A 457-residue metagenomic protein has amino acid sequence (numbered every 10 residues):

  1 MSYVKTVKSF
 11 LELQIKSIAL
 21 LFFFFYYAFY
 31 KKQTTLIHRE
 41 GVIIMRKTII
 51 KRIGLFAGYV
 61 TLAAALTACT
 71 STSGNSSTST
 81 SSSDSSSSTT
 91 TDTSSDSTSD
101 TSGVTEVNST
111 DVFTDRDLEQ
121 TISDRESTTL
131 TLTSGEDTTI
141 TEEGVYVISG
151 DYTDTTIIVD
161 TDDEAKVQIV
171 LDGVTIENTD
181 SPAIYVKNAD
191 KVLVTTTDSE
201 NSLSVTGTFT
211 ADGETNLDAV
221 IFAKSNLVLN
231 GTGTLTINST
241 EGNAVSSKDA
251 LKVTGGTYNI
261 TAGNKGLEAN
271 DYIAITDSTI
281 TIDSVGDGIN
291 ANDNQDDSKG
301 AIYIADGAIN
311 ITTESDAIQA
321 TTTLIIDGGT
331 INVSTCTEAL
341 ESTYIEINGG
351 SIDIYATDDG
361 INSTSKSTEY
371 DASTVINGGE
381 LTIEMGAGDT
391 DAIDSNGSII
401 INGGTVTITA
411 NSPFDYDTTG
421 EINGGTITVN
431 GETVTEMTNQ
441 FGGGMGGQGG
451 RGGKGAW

Functional and structural regions predicted by a protein language model:
M1, F24-A28, A57, G144: Intrinsically disordered, low-complexity segments enriched in small/polar residues
K5, A28-K32, T48, S71: Residue-level detector of bioactive/disordered segments in secreted/extracellular proteins and virion assembly
T6, F22-Y26, T34, L55 (+1 more regions): A general marker of short, structured functional hotspots
T6, L13, L21, T90-T91: Low-complexity, intrinsically disordered segments with a bias for serine/threonine
L11-Q14, L20-I44: Short, Lys/Arg-enriched N-terminal segments with co-localized hydrophobic residues within the first ~10-30 amino acids
E40-W457: A composition-driven surface/loop motif
